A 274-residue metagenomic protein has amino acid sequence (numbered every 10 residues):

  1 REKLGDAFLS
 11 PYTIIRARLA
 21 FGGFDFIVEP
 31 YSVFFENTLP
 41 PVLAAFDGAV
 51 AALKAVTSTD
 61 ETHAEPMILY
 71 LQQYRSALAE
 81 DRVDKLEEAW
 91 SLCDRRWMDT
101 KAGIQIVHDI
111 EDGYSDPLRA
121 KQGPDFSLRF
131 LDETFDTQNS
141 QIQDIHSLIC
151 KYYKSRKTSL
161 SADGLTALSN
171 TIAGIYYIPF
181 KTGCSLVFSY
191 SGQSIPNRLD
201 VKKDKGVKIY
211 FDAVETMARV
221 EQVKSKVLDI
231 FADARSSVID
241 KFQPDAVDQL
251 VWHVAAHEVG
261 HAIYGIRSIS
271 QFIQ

Functional and structural regions predicted by a protein language model:
R1-D81: Noncatalytic N-terminal accessory/assembly modules of large enzymes
I14-A17, F26-V28, V33, L128 (+4 more regions): Hydrophobic transmembrane signal anchors and adjacent membrane-proximal interface regions, especially in viral
L19-A20, T100, H257: Generic detector of intrinsically disordered, low-complexity, polar/charged segments
T59-V238, A246: Contiguous, non-catalytic segments that form substrate-binding/exosite surfaces or channel walls
V238-L250, I273: Alpha-helix capping and helix-loop boundary segments enriched in small/acidic/polar residues
Q249-I266: Active-site recognition of the HExxH zinc-binding catalytic motif
G265-I273: Post-HEXXH active-site segment of zinc metalloproteases
